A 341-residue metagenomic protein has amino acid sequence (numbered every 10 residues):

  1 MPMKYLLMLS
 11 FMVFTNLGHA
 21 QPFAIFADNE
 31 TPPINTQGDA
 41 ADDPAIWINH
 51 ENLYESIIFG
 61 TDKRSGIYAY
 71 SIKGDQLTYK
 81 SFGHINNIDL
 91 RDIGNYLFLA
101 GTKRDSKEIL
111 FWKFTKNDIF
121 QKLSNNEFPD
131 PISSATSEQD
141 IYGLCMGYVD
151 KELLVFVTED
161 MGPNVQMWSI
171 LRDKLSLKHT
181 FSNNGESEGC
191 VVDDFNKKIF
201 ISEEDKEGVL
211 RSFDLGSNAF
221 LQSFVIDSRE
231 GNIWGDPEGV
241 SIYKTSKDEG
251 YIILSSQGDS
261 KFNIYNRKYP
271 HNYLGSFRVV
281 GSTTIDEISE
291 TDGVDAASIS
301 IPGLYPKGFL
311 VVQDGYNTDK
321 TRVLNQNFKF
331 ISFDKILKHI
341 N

Functional and structural regions predicted by a protein language model:
M1-M3: N-terminal secretory signal peptides that target proteins for export/translocation
Y5-F14: Sec-dependent N-terminal signal peptides
N16-A20: Sec/Tat signal peptide C-region and signal peptidase I cleavage site
Q21-N341: Sequence/structural signature of beta-propeller domains
